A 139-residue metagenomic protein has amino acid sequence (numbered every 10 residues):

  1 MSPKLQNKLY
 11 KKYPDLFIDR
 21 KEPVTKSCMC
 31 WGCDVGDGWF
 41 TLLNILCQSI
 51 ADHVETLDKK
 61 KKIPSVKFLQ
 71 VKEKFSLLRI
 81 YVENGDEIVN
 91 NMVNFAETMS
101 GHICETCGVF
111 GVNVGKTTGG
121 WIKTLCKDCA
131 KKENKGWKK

Functional and structural regions predicted by a protein language model:
M1, K132-K139: Short intrinsically disordered terminal tails
M1-N90: Long, charged N-terminal interaction/targeting segments
I50, K72, R79, T98 (+2 more regions): Catalytic-core loop-and-flanking beta/alpha module that positions acidic residues for ribose/phosphate chemistry
V54-D58, K62, G101-E105, N134: Residue-level signal for secondary-structure boundary elements
K72, N90-H102, V114-G120: Short, flexible, mixed-charge glycine/proline-rich loop motifs that serve as phosphate/nucleic-acid-contacting
C104-C107, C126: Short cysteine-rich clusters marking metal-coordination/redox-active sites
V109-G115, K131-N134: Short functional micro-motifs and their immediate structural scaffolds
G120-K132: Cysteine-rich micro-motifs
